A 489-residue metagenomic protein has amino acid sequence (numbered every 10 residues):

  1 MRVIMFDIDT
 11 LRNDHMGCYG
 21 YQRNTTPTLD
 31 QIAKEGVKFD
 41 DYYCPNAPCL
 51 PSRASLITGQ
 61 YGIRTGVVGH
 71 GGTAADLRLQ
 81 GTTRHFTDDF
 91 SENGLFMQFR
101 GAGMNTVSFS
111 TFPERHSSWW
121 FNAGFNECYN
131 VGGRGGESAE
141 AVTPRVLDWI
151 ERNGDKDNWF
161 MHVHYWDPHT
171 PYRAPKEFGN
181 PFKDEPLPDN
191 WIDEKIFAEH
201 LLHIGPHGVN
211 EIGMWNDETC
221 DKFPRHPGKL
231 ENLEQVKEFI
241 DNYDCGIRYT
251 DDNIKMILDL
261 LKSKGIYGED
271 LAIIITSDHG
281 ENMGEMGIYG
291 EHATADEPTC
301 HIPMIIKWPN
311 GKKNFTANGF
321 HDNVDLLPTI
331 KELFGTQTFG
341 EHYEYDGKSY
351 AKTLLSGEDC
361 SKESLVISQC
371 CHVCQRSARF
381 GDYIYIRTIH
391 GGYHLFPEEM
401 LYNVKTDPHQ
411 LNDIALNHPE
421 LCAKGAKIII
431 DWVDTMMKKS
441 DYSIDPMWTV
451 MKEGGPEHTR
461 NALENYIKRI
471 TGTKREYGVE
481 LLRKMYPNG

Functional and structural regions predicted by a protein language model:
M1, K38, H207-E234, L416-G489: Long, internal low-complexity/basic segments
V3-I8, F160-V163, M304, I330 (+4 more regions): A short aromatic-rich beta-strand->coil structural motif
N13-N93, G101-M104, F109, H116-G133: Active-site segment of extracytoplasmic enzymes that catalyze sulfate/phosphate-ester chemistry
C18, N24, L260-K312, D322: Histidine-centered active-site microenvironments of extracellular/periplasmic hydrolases and transferases
Q22-T25, H85-S91, P188, G205-G208 (+6 more regions): A short beta-strand-to-alpha-helix junction
A102, D157, H169-G228, H458-I467: Core domains of carbohydrate- and sulfate-ester-processing enzymes
G135, H279-E285, K312, D325-L327 (+4 more regions): C-terminal cap/loop subdomain of S1 sulfatases and analogous C-terminal strand-loop tails that border
P144-I150, D189-F197, H226-I273, L333 (+1 more regions): A long, amphipathic alpha-helix that forms part of the scaffold/cap immediately adjacent to metal-dependent active
